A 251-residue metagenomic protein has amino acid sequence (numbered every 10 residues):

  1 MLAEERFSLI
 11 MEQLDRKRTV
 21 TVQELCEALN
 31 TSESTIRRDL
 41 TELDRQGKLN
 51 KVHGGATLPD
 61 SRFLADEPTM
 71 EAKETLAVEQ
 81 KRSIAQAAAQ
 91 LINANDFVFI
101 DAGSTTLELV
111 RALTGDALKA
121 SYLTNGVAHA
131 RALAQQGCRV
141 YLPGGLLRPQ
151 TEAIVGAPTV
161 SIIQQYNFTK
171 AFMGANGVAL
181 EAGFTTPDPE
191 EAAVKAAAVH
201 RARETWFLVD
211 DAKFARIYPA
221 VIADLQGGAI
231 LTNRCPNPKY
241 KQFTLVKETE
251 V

Functional and structural regions predicted by a protein language model:
L2-E12, R18-L25, N30-S32, R45 (+2 more regions): Conserved phosphate- and dinucleotide-binding cores of soluble alpha/beta proteins, encompassing both enzyme active
L2-E5, L9-Q23, A28, S34 (+3 more regions): HTH-adjacent hinge/linker in prokaryotic transcriptional regulators
D60, A102, V209: Pocket-edge structural micro-motifs
S104-L107: Gly/Ser/Thr-rich loops at beta-strand to alpha-helix junctions that form or flank small-molecule/cofactor-binding
